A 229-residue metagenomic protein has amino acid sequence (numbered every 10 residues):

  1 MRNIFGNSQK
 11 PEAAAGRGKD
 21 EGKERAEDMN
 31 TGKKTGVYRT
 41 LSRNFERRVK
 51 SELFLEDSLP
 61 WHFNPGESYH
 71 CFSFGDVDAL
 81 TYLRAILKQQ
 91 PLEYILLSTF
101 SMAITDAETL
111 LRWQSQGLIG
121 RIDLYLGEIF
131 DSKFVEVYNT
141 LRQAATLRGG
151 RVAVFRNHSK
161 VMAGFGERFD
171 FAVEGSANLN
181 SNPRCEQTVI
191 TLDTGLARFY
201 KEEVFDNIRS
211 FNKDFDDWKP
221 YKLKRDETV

Functional and structural regions predicted by a protein language model:
M1-E93, S115-G117, F165, D170 (+2 more regions): N-terminal localization/anchoring segments of enzymes in phospholipid and broader phosphate metabolism
F5-N7, I95, G149-K201: HKD (HxKxxxxD) catalytic microenvironment of the phospholipase D
F74, Y125-G127, V154-R156: Conserved beta-strand termini and adjacent loop/short-helix elements that scaffold enzyme active sites in alpha/beta
A79-L147: Primarily the HKD phosphodiesterase
E93-Y94, G117-R121, A145-R148, C185-E186 (+2 more regions): Short, surface-exposed linear patches
L110, V137-N139, C185-I190, E202-F205: Surface-exposed beta-strand edges and their flanking turn/coil or helix-capping segments
F130-F165, S210: Ampipathic, surface-exposed secondary-structure segments
T191-V229: Amphipathic alpha-helical interface segments
